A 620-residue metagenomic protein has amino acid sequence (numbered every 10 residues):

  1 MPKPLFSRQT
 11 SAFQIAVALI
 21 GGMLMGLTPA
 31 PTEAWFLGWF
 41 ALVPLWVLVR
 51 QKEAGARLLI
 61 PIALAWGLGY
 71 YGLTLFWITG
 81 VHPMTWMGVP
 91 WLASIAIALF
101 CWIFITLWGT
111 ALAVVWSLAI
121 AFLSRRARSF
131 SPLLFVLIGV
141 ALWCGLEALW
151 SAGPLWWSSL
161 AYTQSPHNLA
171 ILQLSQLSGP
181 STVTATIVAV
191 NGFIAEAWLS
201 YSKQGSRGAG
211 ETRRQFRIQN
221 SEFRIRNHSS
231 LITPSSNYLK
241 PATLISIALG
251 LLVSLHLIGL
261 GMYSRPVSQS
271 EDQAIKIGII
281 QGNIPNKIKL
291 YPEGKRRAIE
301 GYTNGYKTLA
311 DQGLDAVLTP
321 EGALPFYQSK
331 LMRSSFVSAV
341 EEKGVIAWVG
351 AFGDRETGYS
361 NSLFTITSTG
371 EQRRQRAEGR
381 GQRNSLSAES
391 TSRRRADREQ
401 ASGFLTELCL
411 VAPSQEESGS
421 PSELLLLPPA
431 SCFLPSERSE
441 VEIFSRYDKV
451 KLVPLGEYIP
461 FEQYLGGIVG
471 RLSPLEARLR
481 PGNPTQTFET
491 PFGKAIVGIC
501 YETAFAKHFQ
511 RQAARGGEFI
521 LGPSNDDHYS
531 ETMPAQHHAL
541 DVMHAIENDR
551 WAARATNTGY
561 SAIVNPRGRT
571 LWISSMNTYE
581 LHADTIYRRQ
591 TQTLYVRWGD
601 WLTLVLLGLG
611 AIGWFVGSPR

Functional and structural regions predicted by a protein language model:
M1-S11, I120-F130, S200-A242, G370-E440 (+1 more regions): Intrinsic disorder/low-complexity segments
P2-K203, Y238-M262, S530-E531, D541-A545 (+3 more regions): Membrane-embedded alpha-helical bundles of multi-pass enzymes that act on lipidic or dolichyl-linked glycan substrates
V49, L75, H82, I187 (+7 more regions): Ubiquitous "structural anchor" signal
A63-L64, V136, L231, K295 (+1 more regions): Short linear sequence motifs
W86-P90, R128, T391, P460 (+2 more regions): Glycine-centered secondary-structure boundary/capping sites
M262-R374, G381-L386, R398-W598: Soluble catalytic domains of enzymes that build or remodel membrane lipids, polysaccharides, and related
